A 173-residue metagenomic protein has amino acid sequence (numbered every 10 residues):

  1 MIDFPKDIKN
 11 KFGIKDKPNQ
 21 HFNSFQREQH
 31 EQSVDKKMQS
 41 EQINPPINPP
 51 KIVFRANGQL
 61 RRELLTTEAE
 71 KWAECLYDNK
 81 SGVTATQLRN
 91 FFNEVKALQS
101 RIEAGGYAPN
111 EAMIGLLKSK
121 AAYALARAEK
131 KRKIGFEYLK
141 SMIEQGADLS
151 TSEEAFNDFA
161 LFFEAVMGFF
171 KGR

Functional and structural regions predicted by a protein language model:
I2-F12, P50, F54: Long protein-protein interaction modules used by eukaryotic assembly/scaffold proteins
K6-I43: N-terminal intrinsically disordered, low-complexity tails
D7, K11, S33, C75 (+2 more regions): Charge-rich, solvent-exposed alpha-helical interaction surfaces
E41-F136: The feature represents the first ordered module of a protein
S100, A126, D148, G168-G172: Charged/polar positions within long, soluble alpha-helices
E137-D148: Short, charged/polar, low-complexity loop and linker segments that flank or interrupt alpha-helical bundles
T151-R173: C-terminal or internal capping secondary-structure element at the end of a domain, subdomain, or sheet
